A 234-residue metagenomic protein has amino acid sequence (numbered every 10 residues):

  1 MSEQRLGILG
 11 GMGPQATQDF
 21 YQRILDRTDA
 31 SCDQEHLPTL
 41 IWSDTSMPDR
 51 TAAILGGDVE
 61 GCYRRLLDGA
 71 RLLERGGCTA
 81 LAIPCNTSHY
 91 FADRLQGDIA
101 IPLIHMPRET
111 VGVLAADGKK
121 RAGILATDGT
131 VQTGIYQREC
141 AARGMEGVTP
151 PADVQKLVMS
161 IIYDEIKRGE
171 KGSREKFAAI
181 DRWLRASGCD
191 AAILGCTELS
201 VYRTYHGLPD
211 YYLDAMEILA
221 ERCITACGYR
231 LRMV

Functional and structural regions predicted by a protein language model:
M1-V234: Non-catalytic structural scaffold of enzyme domains
